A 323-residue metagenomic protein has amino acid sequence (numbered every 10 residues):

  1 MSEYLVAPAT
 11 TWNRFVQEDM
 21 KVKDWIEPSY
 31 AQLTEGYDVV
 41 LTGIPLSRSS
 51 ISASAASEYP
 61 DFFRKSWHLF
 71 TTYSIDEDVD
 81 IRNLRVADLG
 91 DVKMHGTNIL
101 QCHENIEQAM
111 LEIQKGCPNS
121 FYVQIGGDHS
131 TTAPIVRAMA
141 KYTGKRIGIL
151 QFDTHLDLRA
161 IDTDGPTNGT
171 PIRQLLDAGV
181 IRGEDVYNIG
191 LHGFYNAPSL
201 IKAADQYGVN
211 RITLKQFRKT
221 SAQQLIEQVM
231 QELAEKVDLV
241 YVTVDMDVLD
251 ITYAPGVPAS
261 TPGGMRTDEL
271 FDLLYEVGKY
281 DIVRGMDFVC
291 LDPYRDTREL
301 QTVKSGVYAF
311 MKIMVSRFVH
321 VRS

Functional and structural regions predicted by a protein language model:
S2-S323: Conserved alpha-helical scaffold segments that buttress catalytic/binding sites
